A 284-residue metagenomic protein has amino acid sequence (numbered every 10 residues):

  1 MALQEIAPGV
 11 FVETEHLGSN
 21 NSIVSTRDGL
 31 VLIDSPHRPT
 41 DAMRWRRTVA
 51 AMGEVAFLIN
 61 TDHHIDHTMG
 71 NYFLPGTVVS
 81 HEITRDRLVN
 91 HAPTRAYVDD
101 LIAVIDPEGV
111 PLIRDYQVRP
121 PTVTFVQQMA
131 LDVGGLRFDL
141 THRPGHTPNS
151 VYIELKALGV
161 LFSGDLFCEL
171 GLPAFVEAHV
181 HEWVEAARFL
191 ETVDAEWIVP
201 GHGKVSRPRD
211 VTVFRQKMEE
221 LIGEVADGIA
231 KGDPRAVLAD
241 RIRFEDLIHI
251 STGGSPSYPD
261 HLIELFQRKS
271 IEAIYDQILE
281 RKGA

Functional and structural regions predicted by a protein language model:
A2-R47, Y152-G164: Conserved beta-strand hairpin/beta-sheet module of binuclear metal-dependent hydrolase folds, prominently
E5, V89-T141: Metallo-beta-lactamase
G9, V24, D34, V49 (+8 more regions): Divalent metal-coordination and catalytic microenvironments
E15-H16, T124, P144-T147: A short catalytic or substrate-binding loop motif that flags glycine-/basic-rich loops and adjacent residues that bind
G29-V31, S35-P39, A130, R137-L221: Metallo-beta-lactamase
P39-T84, D194: Active-site metal-binding motif and surrounding structural segment of the metallo-beta-lactamase
D86-N90, S206: A short beta-to-alpha transition loop/helix N-cap that caps and shapes the active-site region
T192-V193, V205-A284: Accessory terminal helices/loops
